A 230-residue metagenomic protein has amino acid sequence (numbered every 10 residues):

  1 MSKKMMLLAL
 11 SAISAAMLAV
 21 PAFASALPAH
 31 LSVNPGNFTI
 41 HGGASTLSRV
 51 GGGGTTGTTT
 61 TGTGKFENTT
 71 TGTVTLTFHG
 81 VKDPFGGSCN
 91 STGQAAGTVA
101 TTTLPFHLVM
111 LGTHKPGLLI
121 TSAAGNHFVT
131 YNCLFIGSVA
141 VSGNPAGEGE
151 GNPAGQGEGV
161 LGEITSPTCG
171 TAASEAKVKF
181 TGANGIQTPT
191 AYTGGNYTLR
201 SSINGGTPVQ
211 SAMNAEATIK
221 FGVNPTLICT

Functional and structural regions predicted by a protein language model:
M1-S25: Sec-dependent, cleavable N-terminal signal peptides
S25-T230: Extracytosolic secretory-pathway proteins
